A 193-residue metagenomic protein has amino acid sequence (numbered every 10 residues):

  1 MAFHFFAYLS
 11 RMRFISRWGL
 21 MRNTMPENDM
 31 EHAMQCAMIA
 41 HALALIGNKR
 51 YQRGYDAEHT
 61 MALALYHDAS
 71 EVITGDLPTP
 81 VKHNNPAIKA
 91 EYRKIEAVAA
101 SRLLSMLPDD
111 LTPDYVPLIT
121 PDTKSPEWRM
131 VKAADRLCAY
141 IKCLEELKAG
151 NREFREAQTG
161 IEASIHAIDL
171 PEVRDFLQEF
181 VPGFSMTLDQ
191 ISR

Functional and structural regions predicted by a protein language model:
M1-R193: Alpha-helical, largely C-terminal catalytic domains that coordinate divalent metal ions via clustered Asp/Glu/His
